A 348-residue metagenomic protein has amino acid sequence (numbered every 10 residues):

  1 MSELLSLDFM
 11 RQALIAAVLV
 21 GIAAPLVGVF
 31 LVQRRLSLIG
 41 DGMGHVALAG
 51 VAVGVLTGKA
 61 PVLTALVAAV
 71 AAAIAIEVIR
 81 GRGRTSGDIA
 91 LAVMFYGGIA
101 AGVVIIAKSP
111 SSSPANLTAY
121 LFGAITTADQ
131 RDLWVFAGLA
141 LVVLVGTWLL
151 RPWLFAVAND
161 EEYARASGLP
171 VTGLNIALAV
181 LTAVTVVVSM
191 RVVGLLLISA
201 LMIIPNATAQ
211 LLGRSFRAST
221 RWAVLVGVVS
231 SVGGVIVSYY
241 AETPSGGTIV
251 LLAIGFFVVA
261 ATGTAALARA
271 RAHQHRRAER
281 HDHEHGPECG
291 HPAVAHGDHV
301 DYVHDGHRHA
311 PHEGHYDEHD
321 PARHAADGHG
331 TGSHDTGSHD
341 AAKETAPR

Functional and structural regions predicted by a protein language model:
E3, D8, Q12, L91-L150 (+1 more regions): Transmembrane helix-bundle core of multi-pass membrane transporters and related energy-transducing complexes
A13-A16, P61-A69, D88-A92, A137 (+3 more regions): Loop-to-transmembrane alpha-helix initiation sites
V29-S112, A209-R221, S238-A241: Short loop segments and helix-boundary regions at transmembrane helix junctions of multi-pass inner-membrane proteins
V46-L56, M94-I105, T127, V171-L181 (+2 more regions): Small-residue-rich segments of transmembrane alpha-helices in multi-pass membrane proteins, especially helix faces
D129-P205: Helix-loop-helix "hairpin" substructures at the membrane interface of multi-pass membrane proteins
V192, L196-T243, G247: Transmembrane alpha-helical segments in multi-pass inner-membrane proteins
T243-V250, I254-A278: Cytosolic-side transmembrane-helix boundaries in multi-pass membrane proteins
R271-R348: Peripheral (non-transmembrane) domains and long loops of multi-pass membrane proteins
